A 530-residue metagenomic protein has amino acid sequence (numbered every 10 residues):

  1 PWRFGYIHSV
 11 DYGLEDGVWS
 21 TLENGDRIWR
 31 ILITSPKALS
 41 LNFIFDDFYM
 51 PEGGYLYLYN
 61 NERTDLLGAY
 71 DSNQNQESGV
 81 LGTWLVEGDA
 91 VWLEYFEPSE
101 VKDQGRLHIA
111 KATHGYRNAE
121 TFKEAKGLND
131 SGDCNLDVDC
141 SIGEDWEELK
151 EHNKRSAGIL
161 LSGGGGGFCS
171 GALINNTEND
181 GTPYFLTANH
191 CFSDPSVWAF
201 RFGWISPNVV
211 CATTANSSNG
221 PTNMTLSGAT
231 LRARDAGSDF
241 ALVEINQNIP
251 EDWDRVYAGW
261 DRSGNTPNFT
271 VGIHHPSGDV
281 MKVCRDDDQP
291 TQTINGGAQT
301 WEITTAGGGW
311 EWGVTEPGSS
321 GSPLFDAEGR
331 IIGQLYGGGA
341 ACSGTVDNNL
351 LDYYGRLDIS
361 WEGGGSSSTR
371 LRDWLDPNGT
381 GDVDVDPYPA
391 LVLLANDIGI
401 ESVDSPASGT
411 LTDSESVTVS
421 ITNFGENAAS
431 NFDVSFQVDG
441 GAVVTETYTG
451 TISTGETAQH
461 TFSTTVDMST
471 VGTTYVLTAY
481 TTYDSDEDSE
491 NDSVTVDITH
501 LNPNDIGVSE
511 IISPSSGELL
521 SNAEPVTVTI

Functional and structural regions predicted by a protein language model:
P36-N42: Extended extracellular/luminal ectodomain segments enriched in beta-structured repeat modules
M50-T64: Short, surface-exposed beta-strand/strand-loop-strand elements in extracellular ectodomains
D65-A90, P98-V101: Beta-sandwich interaction modules
Q74-N75, L231-D235, T449-A458: Short proline/glycine- and polar residue-rich coil/turn motifs
V86-W301, P317: Serine endopeptidase catalytic core focused on the charge-relay Asp
A172-T182, G313-L335: Catalytic nucleophile loop of clan PA
F185, A199, S206, A212-T225 (+3 more regions): C-terminal subregion of chymotrypsin/trypsin-like serine protease catalytic domains
L393-I530: Extracellular/luminal regions of secreted and cell-surface proteins that mediate adhesion/ECM remodeling
